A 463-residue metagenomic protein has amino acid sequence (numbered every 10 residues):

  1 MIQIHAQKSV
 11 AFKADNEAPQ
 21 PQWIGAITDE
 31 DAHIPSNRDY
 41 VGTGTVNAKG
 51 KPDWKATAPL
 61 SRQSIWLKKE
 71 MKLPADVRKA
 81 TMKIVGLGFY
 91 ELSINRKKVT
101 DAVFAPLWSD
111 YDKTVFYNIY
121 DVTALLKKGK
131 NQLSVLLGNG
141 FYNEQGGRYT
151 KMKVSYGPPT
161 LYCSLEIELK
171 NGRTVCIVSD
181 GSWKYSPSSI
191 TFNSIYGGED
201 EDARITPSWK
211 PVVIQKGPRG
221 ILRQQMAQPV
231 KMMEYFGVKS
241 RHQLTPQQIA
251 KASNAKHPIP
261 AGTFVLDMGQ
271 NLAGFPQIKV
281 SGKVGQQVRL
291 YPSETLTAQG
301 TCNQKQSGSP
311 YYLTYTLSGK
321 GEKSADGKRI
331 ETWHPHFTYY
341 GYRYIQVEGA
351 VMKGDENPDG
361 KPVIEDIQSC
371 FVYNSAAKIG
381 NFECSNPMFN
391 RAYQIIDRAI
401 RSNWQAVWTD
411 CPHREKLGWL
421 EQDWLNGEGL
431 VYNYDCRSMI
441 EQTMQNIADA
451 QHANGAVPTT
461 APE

Functional and structural regions predicted by a protein language model:
Q3-H413, E421-Q422, C436-I447, A453-E463: Extracellular/oxidizing-compartment recognition motifs
L425-C436: Well-ordered alpha-helical scaffold segments within catalytic/enzyme domains
